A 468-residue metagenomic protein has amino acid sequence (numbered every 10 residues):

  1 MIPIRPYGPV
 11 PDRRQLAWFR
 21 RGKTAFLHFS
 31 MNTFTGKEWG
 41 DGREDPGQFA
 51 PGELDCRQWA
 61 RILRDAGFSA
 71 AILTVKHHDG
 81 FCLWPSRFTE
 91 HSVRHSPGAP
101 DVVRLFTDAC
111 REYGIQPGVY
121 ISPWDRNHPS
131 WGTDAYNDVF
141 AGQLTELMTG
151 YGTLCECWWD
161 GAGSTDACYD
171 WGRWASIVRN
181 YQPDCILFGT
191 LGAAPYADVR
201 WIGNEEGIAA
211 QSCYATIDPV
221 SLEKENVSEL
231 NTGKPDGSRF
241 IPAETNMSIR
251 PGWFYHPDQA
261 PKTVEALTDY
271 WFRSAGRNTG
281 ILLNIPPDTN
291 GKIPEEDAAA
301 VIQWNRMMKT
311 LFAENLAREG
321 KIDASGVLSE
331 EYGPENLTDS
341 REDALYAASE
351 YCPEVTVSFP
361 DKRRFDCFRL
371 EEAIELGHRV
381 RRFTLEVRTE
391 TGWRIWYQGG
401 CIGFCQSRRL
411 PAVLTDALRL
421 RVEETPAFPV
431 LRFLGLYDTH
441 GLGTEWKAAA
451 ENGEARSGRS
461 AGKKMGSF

Functional and structural regions predicted by a protein language model:
M1-Y351, T356-R379, E386-T389, I395-L410 (+4 more regions): Mature catalytic domains of secreted/periplasmic carbohydrate-active enzymes
A412-L414: Surface-exposed, short loops/turns at beta-strand junctions within beta-sandwich domains
A417-R419: Short, conserved beta-strand segments of beta-strand-rich sandwich/propeller modules, principally
